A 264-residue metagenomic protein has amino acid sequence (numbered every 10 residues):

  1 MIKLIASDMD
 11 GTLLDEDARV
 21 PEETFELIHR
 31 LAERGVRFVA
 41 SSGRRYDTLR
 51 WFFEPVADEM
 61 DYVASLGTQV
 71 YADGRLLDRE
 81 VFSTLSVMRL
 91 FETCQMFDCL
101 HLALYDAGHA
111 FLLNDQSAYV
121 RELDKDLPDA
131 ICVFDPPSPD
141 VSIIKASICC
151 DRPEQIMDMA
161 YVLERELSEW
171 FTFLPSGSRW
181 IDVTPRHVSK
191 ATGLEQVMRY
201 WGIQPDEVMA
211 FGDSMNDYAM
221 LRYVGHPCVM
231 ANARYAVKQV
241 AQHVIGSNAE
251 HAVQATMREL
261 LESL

Functional and structural regions predicted by a protein language model:
M1-S7, E26-H29: Non-catalytic pre-domain segments flanking phosphatase-related domains
K3-D17: Asp-based phosphoryl-transfer active-site loop
A18-R34, R79-V87, P128-A130, H187-R199 (+2 more regions): Short, acidic loop-to-helix structural element flanking the phosphoryl-transfer center in phosphate-processing enzymes
P21-Y119: Active-site phosphate-binding/coordination module
L31, S42, A146, L221 (+2 more regions): Residue-level signal for inorganic ion chemistry
E33-V39, D58-M60, D206-E207, R222-H226 (+1 more regions): Short active-site oxyanion
C99-F211, M215-Y223, N232: Conserved acidic, metal-coordinating active-site core of Asp-based, Mg2+-dependent phosphoryl-transfer enzymes
Y223, P227, A231-L264: Asp-based, Mg2+/Mn2+-dependent phosphohydrolase catalytic module
